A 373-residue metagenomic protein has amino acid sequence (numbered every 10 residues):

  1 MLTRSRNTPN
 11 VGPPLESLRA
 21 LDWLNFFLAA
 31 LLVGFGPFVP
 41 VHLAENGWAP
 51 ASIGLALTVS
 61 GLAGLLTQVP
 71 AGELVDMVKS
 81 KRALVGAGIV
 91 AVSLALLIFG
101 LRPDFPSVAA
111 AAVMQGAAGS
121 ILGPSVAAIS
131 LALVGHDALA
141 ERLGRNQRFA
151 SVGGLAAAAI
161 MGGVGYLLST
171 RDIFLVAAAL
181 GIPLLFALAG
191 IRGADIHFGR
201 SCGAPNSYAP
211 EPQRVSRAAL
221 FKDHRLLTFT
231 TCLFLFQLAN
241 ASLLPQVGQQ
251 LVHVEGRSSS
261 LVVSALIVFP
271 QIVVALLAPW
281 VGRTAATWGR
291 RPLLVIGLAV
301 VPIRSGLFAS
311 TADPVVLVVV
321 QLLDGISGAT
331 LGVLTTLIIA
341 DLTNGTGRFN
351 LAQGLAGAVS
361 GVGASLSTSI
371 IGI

Functional and structural regions predicted by a protein language model:
L2-L15, D195-F229: Juxtamembrane intracellular "pre-TM" segments in multi-pass secondary transporters
V11-G61, L227-T228, C232, Q237-L251: Helix-loop boundary and gating motifs at the non-cytosolic
L55-E73, V268-W280: Central cavity-lining transmembrane alpha-helices of secondary-active solute carriers, predominantly the Major
T67-S80, G165, L277-G289: Helix-to-loop junctions at the C-terminal end of transmembrane segments in multipass secondary transporters
A83-L97, A178, P292-L307: Structural signature of the two symmetry-related core transmembrane helices
V113-A150, I338, G345: Cytoplasmic helix-loop-helix junction between adjacent transmembrane helices in 12-TM secondary transporters
A179-C202: C-terminal membrane-cytosol helix-exit motif in multi-pass small-molecule transporters
R348-I373: A late C-terminal transmembrane helix in Major Facilitator Superfamily
